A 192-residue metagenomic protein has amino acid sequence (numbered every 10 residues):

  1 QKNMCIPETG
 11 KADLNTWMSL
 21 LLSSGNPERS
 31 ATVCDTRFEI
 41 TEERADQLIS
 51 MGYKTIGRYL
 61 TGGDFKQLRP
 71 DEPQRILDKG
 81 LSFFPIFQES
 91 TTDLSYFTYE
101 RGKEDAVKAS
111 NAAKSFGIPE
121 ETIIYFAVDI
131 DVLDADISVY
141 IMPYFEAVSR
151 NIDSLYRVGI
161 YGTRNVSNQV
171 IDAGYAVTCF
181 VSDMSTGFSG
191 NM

Functional and structural regions predicted by a protein language model:
K2-L20: Short acidic, glycine/serine/threonine-rich helix-capping segments at coil-helix boundaries
A12, T16, R44, I56 (+4 more regions): Stable alpha-helical elements in mature extracytoplasmic
M18-A31: Intrinsically disordered, low-complexity Ser/Thr-rich linker and spacer segments in cell-wall-related proteins
A31-D35, K54-Y59, S82-F87, T122-A127 (+2 more regions): Structural recognition of the beta-strand scaffold that forms the well-ordered cores of secreted hydrolase catalytic
C34-F65: Catalytic domains of carbohydrate-active enzymes, especially glycoside hydrolases
E39, L60-D136: Substrate-binding cleft of extracellular glycoside hydrolase catalytic domains
I49, L77-G80, I152-D153: Anion (oxyanion) recognition and catalysis
V107-E120, A127, D131-M192: Surface-exposed substrate-engagement region within the catalytic domains of secreted or surface-exposed extracellular
